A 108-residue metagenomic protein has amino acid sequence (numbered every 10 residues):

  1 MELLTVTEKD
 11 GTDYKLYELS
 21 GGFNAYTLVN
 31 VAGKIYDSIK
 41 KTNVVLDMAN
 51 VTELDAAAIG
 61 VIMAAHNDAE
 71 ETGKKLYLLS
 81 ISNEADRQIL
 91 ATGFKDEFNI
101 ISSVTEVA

Functional and structural regions predicted by a protein language model:
M1-E53, A64-A108: STAS-like cytosolic regulatory interaction modules
